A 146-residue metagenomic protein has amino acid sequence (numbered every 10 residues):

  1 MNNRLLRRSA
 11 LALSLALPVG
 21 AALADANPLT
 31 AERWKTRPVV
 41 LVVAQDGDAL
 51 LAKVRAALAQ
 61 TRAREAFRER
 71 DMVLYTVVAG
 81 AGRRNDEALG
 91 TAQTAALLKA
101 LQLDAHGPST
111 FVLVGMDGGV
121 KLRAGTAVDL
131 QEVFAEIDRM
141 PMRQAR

Functional and structural regions predicted by a protein language model:
N2-R146: Non-catalytic interaction/Regulatory regions outside core domains
